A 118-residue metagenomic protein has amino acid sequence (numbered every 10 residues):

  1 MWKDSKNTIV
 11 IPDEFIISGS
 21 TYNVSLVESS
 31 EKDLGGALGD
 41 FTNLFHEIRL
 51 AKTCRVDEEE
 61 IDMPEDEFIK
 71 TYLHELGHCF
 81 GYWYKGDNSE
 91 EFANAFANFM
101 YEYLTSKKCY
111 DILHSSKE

Functional and structural regions predicted by a protein language model:
M1-D13: Short acidic, Pro/Gly- and aromatic-enriched capping/linker segments at domain boundaries
W2-D4, S29-S30, I69: Mixed-charge, polar/low-complexity N-terminal
P12-D66, C79-W83, S89-F99: Active-site scaffold of zinc-dependent metalloenzymes
E67-E75: Short alpha-helical catalytic segment bearing the HExxH-like zincin motif of zinc-dependent metalloproteases
Y84-E118: Post-HExxH zinc-binding segment in Zn-dependent metallohydrolases
